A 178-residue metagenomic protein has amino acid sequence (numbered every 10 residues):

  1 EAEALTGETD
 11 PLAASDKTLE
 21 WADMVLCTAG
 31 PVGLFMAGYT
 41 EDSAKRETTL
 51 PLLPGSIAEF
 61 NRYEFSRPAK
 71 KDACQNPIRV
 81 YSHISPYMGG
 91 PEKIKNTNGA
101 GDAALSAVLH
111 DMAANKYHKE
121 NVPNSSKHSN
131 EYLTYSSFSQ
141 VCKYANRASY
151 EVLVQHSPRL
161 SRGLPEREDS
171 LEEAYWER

Functional and structural regions predicted by a protein language model:
A2-E3, L34: A generic structural signal for short hydrophobic patches within well-formed alpha-helices
E8-R178: Conserved phosphate-binding/catalytic region of the ribokinase-like
